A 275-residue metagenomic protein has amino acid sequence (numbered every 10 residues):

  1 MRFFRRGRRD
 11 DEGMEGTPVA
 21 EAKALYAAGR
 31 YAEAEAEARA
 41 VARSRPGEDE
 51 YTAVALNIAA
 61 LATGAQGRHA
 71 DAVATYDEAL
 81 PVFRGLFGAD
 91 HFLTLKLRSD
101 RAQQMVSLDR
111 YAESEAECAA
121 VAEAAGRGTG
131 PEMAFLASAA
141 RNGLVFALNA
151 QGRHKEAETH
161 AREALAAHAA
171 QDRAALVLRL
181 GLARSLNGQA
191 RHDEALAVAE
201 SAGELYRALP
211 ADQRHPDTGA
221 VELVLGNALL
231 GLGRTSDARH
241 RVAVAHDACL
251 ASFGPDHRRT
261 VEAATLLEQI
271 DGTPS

Functional and structural regions predicted by a protein language model:
M1-S275: Intrinsic-disorder-linked linear interaction elements in eukaryotic regulatory proteins
